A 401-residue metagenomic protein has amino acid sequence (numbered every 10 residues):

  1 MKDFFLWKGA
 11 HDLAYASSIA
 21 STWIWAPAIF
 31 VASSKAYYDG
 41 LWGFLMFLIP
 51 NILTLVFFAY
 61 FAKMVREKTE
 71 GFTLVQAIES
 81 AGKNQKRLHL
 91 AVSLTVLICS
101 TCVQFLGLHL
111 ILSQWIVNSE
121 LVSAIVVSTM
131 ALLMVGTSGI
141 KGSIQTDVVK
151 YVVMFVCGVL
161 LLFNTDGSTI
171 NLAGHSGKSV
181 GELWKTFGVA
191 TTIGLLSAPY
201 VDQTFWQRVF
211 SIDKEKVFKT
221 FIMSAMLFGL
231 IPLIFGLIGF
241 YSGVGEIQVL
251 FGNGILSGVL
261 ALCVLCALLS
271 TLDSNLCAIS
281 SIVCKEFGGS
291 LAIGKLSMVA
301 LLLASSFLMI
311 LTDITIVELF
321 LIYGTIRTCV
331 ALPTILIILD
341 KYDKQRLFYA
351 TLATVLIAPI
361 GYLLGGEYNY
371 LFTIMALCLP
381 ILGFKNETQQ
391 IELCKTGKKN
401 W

Functional and structural regions predicted by a protein language model:
M1-F30, V135-K141, Y151, C157 (+2 more regions): Membrane-interface "cap" regions at the ends of multi-pass membrane proteins
L6-E70, I193, F205, F210-V244 (+1 more regions): Membrane-interface helix-loop-helix modules in multi-pass membrane proteins
S34-F47, F105-L121, K141-K150, E246-N253 (+4 more regions): Transmembrane helix-loop boundary segments of multi-pass membrane transporters
L45-V135, G194, C266-S274, L291-I293: Helix-loop-helix module between adjacent transmembrane segments
G71-E79, S138-D147, Y200-L233, I247 (+2 more regions): Hydrophobic, small-residue-rich membrane helices and short re-entrant helix-turn-helix hairpins that build
V92-C102, V153-F163, T191-P199, K214-G243 (+3 more regions): Selective recognition of specific alpha-helical transmembrane segments in multi-pass small-molecule
I98-F105, H109-V122, V126, M130-G142 (+6 more regions): Hydrophobic alpha-helical segments and their helix-loop junctions in multi-pass secondary transporters
Q345-W401: A generic transmembrane alpha-helix motif of multi-pass inner-membrane proteins
